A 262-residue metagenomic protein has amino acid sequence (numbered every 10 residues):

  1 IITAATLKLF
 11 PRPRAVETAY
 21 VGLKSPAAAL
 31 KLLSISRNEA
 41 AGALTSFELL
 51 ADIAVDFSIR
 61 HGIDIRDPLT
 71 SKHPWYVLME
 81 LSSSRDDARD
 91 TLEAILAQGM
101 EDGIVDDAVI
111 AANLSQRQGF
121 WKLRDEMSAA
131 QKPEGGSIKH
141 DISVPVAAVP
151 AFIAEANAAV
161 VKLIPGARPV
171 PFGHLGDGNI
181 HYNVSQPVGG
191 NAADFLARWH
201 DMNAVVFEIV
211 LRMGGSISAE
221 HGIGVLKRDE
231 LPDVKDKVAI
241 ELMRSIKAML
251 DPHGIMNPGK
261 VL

Functional and structural regions predicted by a protein language model:
I1-L262: Noncatalytic alpha-helical scaffold of FAD-dependent oxidoreductases
